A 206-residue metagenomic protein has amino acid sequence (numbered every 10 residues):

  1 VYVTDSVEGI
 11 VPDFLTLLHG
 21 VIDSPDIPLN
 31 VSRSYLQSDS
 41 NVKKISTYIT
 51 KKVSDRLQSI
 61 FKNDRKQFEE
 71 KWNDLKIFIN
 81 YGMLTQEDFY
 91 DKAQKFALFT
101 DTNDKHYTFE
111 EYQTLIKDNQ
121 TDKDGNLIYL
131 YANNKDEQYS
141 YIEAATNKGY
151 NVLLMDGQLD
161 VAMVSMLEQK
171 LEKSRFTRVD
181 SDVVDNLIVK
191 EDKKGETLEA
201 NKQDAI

Functional and structural regions predicted by a protein language model:
V1-I206: Conserved GHKL (Bergerat-fold) ATPase module
